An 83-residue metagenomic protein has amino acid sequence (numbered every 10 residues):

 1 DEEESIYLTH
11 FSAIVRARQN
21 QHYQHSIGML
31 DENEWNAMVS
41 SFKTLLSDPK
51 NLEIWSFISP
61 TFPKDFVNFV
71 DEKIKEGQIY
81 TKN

Functional and structural regions predicted by a protein language model:
D1-N83: Amphipathic alpha-helical "stem/stalk" segments
